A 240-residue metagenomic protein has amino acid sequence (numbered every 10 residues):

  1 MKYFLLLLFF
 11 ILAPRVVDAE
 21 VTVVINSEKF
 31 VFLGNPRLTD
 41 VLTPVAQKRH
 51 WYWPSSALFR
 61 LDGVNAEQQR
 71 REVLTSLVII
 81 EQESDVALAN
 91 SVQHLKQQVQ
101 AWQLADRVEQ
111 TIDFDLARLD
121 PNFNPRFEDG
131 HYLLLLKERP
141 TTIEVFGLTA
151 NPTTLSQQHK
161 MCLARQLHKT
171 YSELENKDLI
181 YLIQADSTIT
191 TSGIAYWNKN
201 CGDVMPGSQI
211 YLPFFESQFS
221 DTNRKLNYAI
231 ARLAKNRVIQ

Functional and structural regions predicted by a protein language model:
F4-L12: Sec-dependent N-terminal signal peptides
V17-Q240: Ser/Thr/Pro/Gly-biased, low-complexity, turn-/loop-rich segments that often occur immediately after N-terminal
